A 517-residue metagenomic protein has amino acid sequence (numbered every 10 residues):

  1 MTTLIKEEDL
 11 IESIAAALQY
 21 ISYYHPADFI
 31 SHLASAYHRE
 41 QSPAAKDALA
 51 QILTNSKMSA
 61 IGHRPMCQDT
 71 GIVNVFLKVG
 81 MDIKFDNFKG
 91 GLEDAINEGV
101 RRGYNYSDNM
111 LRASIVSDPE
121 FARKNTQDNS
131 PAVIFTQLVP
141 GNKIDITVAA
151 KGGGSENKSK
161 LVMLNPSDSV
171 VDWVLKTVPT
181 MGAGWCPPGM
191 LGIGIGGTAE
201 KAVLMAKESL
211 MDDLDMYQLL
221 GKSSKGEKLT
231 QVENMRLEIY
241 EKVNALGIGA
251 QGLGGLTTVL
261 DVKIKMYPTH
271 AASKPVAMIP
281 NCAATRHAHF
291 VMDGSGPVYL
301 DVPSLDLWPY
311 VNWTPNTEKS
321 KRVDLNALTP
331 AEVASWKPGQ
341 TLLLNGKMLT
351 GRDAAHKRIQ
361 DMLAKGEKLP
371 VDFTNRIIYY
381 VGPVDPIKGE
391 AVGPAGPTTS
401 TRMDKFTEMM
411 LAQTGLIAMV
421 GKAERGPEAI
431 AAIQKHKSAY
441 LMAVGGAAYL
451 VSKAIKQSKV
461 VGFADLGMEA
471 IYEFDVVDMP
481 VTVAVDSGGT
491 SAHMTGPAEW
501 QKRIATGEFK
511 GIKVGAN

Functional and structural regions predicted by a protein language model:
M1-N316, A412: Non-transmembrane, aqueous-exposed alpha-helical and coiled segments at domain scale
T70, G192-E200, M348-T350, A423-P427 (+2 more regions): Gly/Ser/Thr-rich loops at beta-strand to alpha-helix junctions that form or flank small-molecule/cofactor-binding
L210, L214-G254, T350-T482: Feature captures the catalytic cores and cofactor-binding loops of soluble hydro-lyases/lyases that act on carboxylate
G254-V262, T269-H270, A283, K453-N517: C-terminal binding/interaction regions
E318-L328: Short, structured beta-strand/loop micro-motifs enriched in basic residues and often containing a Trp
A331-A334, V371: Residue "hotspots" at secondary-structure boundaries inside conserved domains
V333-W336, L342: Short, well-ordered loop/turn sites that connect or cap secondary structure elements
L342-L344, M348: Generic structural signal for buried aliphatic residues
